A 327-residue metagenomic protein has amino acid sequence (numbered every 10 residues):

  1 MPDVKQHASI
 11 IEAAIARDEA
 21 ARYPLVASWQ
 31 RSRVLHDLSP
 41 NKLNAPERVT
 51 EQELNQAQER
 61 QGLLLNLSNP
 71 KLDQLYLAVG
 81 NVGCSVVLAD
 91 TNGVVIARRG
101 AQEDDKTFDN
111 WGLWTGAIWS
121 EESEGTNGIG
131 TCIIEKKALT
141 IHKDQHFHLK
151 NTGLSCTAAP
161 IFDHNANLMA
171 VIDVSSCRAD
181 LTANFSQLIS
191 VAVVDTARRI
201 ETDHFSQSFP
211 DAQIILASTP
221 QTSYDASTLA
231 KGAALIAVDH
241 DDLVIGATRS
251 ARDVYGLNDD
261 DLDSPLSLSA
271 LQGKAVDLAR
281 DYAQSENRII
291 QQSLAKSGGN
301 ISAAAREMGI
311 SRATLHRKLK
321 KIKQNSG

Functional and structural regions predicted by a protein language model:
M1-E122, N127, T131-I134, A138-T140 (+6 more regions): Intrinsically disordered, low-complexity terminal regulatory regions
A101-D104, Y255-L262: PAS/PAS-like sensory domain cap-loop motif
I129, D259, L266-L268: N-terminal sensory regulatory modules of PAS/LOV and PAS-like folds
A197-I200, H204, Y255-N258, S297 (+1 more regions): Conserved NTP-handling cores and scaffolds of large molecular machines
D263-D277: PAS-family sensory/regulatory domains
R280-G327: Bacterial C-terminal helix-turn-helix
